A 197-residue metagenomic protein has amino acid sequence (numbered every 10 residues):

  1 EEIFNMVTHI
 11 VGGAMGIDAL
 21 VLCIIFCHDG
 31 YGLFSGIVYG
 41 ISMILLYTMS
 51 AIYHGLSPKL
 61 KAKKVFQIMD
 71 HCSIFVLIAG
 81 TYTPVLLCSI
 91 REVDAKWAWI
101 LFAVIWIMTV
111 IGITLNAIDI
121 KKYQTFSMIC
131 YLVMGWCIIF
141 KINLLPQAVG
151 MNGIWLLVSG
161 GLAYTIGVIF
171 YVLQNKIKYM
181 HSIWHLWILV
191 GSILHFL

Functional and structural regions predicted by a protein language model:
E1-L197: Multi-pass alpha-helical transmembrane bundles in non-GPCR membrane proteins that perform intramembrane catalysis
